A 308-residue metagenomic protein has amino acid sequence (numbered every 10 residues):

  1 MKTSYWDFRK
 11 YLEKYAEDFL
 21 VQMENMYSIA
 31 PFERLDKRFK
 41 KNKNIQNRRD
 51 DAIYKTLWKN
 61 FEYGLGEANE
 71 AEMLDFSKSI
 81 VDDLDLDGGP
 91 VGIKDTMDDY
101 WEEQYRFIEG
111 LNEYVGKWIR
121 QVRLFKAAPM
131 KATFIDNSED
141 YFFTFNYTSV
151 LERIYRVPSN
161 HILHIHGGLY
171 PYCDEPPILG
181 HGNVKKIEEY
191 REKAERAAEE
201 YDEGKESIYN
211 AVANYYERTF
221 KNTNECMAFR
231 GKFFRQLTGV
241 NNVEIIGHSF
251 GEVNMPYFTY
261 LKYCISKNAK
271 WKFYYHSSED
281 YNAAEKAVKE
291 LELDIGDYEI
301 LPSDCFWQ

Functional and structural regions predicted by a protein language model:
M1-I45, A52, Y141-T144, R156-Y172 (+4 more regions): Conserved catalytic core of sirtuin-type NAD+-dependent deacylases
M1-S138: Gly/serine-rich nucleotide phosphate-binding loop at the start of the catalytic core of nucleotide/ADP-ribose-handling
M1-T3, M227-Q308: SIR2/sirtuin-family catalytic core signature
G116-L124, T219-C226, S249-F250: Short, flexible loop segments at the rims of nucleotide/cofactor-binding pockets, characterized by
L124-E139, E152-I154, G231-T238: A short acidic-Thr-Gly-centered motif at the start of a beta-strand
F145-T148, H248: Short, well-ordered beta-to-alpha junction loops that form the rim of enzyme active sites and present histidine/acidic
P171-H181, Y281-A284, Q308: Short, charged, surface-exposed secondary-structure boundary motifs
K185-T238: Acidic, metal/cofactor-coordinating or nucleic-acid-engaging core segments within structured domains
